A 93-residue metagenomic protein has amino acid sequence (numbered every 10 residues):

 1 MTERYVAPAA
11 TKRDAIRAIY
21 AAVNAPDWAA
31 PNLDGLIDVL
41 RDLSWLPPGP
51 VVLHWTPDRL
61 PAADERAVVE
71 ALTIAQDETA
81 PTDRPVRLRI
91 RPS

Functional and structural regions predicted by a protein language model:
M1-S93: Positively charged, polar, low-complexity stretches
